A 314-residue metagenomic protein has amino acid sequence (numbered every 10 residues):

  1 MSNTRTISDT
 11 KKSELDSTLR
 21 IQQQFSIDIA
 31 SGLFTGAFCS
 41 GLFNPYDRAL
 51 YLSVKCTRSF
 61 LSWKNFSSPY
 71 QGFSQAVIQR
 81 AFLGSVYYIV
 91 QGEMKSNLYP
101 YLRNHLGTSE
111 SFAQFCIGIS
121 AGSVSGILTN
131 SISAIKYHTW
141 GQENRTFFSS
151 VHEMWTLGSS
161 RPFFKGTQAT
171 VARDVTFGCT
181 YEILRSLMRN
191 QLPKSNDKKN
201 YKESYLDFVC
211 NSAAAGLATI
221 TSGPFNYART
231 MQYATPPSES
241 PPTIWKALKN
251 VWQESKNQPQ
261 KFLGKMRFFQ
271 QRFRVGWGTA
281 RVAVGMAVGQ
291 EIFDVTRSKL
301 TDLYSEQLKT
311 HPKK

Functional and structural regions predicted by a protein language model:
M1-F34, L50-F66, I89-R161, Q168 (+3 more regions): Flexible extramembrane linkers and terminal tails adjacent to transmembrane helices in organellar membrane proteins
F38-Y51: Alpha-helical transmembrane segments of multi-pass membrane proteins
F66-A81: Interfacial helix-start motif at the membrane-water boundary
Q71, F164-K165: Membrane-interface alpha-helices at helix entry/exit sites of multi-pass transporters
A81, S85, V171, V175-C179 (+5 more regions): Hydrophobic transmembrane alpha-helices of Major Facilitator Superfamily
